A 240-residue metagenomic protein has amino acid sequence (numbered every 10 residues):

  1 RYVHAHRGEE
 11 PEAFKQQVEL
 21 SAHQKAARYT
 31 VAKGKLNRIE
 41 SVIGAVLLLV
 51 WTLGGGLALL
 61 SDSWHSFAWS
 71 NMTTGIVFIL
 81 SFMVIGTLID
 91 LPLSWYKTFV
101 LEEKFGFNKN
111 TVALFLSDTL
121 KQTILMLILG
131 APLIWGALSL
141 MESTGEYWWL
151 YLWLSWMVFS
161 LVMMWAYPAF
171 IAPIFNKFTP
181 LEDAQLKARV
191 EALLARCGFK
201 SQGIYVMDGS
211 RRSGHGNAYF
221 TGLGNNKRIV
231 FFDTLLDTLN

Functional and structural regions predicted by a protein language model:
R1-N240: Polar-ligand-bearing catalytic/cofactor-coordination segments of membrane-embedded or membrane-tethered inner-membrane
